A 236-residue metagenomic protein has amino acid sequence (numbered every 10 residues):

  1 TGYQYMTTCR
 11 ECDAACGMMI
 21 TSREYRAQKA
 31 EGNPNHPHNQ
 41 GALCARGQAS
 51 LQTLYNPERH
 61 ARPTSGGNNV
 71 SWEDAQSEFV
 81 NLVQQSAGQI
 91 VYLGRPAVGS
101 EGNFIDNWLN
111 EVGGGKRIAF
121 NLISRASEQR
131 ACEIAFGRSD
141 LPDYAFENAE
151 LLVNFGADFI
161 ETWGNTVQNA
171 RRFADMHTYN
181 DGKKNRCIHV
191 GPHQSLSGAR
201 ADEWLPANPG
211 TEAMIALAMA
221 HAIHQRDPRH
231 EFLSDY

Functional and structural regions predicted by a protein language model:
T1-P228: N-terminal export/assembly segments and adjacent metallocofactor-ligating motifs of anaerobic energy-metabolism
D227-Y236: Internal, active-site/partner-interface "lid" segment
